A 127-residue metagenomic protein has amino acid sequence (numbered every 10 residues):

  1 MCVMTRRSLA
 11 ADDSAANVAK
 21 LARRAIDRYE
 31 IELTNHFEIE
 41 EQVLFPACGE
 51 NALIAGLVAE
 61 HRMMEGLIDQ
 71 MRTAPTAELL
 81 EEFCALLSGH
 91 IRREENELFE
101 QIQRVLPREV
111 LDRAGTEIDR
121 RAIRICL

Functional and structural regions predicted by a protein language model:
M1-L127: Small-residue-biased structural context
